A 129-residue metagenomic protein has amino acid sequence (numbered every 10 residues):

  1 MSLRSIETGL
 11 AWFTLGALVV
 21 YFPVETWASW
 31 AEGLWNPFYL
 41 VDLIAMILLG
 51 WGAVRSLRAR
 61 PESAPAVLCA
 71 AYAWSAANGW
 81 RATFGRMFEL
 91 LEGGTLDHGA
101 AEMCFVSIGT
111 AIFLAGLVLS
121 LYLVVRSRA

Functional and structural regions predicted by a protein language model:
M1-L18, L119-A129: Cytosolic juxtamembrane helix and N-cap/initiation of the first transmembrane helix
G16-E25, A70-F84: Aromatic-anchored segments of alpha-helical transmembrane domains
P23-A28, W51-R55: Membrane-helix exit/interface motif
T26-Y39, N78-I108: Interfacial non-cytosolic loop connecting adjacent transmembrane helices
Y39-G52: Generic alpha-helical transmembrane segments
L49-V54, L119-L123: Membrane-cytosol interface at the C-terminal ends of transmembrane alpha helices in small multi-pass membrane proteins
A53-A76: Loop-to-transmembrane helix junctions at the membrane interface
G93-A129: Alpha-helical membrane-associated segments of multi-pass integral membrane proteins
